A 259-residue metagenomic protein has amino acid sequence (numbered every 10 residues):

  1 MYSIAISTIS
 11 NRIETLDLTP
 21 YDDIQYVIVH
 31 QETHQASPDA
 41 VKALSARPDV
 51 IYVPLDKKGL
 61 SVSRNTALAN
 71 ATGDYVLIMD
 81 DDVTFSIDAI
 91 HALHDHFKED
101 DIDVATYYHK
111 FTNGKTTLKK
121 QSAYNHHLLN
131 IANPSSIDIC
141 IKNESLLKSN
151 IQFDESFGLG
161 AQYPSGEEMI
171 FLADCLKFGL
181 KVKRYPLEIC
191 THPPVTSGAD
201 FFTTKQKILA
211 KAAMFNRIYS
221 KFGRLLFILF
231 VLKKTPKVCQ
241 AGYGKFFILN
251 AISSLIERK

Functional and structural regions predicted by a protein language model:
I13-P54: Acidic donor-binding segment of Leloir-type glycosyltransferases
L55-A71: Glycine-rich, basic loop-to-helix element that forms the pyrophosphate-binding segment of sugar-nucleotide handling
V76: Short aromatic/hydrophobic "clamp" motif used to bind/position activated sugar donors
D80-T84: The conserved acidic donor/metal-binding loop of glycosyltransferases
D88-K119: Conserved donor NDP-sugar-binding/catalytic core segment of glycosyltransferases
F153-E155, G179-T191, T203-T204: Catalytic beta-strand/loop signature of glycosyltransferases that borders the donor
G158-I170: Acidic donor-binding loop at a coil-to-helix junction in glycosyltransferase catalytic cores that engages
F202-K259: Non-catalytic, C-terminal membrane-associated alpha-helical segments of glycosyltransferases
